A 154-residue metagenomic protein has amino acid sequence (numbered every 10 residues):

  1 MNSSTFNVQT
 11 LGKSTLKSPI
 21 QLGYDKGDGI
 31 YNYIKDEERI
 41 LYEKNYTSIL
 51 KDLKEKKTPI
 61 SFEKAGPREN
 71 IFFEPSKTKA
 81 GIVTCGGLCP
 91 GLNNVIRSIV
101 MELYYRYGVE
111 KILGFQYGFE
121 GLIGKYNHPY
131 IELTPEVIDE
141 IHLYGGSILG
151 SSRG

Functional and structural regions predicted by a protein language model:
M1-G154: Metallocofactor- and cofactor-centric catalytic cores in central/energy metabolism, strongly enriched
